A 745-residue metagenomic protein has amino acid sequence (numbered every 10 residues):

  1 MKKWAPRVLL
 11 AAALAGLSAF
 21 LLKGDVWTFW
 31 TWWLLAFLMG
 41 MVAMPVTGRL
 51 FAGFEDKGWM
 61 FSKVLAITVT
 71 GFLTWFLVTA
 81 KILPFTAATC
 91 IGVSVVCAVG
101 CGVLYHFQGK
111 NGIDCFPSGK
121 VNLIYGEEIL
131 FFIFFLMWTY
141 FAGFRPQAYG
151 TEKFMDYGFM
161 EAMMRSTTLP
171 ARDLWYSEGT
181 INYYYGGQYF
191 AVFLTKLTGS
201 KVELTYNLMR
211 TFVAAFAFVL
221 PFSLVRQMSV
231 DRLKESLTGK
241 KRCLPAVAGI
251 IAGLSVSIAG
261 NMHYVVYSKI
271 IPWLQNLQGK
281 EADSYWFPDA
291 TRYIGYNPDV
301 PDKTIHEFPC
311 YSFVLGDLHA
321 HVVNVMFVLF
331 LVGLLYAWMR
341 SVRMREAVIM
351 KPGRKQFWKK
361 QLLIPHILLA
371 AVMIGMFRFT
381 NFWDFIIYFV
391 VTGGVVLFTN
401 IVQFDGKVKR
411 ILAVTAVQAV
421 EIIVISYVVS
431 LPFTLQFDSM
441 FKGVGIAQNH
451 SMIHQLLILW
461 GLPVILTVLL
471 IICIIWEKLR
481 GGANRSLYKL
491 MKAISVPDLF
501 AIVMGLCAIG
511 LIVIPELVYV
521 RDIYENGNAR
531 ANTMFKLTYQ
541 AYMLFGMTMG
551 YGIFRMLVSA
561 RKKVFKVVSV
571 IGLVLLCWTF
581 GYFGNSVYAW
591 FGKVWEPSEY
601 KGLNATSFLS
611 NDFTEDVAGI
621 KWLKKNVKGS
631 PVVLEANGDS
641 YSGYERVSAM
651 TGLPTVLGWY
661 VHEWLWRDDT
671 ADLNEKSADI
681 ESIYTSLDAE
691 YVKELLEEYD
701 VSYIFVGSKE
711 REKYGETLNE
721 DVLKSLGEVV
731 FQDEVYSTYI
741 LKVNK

Functional and structural regions predicted by a protein language model:
M1-N122, Y427-I474, K478, C507-P515 (+1 more regions): Membrane-embedded, hydrophobic transmembrane alpha-helices
M1-S18, L38, L83-A142, S229 (+6 more regions): Start-transfer (signal-anchor) and selected internal transmembrane alpha helices of multi-pass inner/ER membrane
K2, M44-S62, L73-F76, V103-K120 (+6 more regions): Membrane-interface junctions at the ends of membrane-embedded or membrane-associated helices
F20, F144-R145, M155, M262-H306 (+4 more regions): Transmembrane helical bundles and short interhelical boundary loops of multi-pass, membrane-embedded
V26-W30, L34, G119-I129, I133-F330 (+3 more regions): Active-site lumenal/periplasmic loops and adjacent helix-entry segments of GT-C-fold, multi-pass membrane
S312-L315, L368-T380: Membrane-interface alpha helices of multi-pass inner-membrane proteins
F327, D384-V395: Transmembrane-embedded, aromatic-rich helix segments that form part of the hydrophobic channel/pocket engaging
G584-K745: Extracytoplasmic
